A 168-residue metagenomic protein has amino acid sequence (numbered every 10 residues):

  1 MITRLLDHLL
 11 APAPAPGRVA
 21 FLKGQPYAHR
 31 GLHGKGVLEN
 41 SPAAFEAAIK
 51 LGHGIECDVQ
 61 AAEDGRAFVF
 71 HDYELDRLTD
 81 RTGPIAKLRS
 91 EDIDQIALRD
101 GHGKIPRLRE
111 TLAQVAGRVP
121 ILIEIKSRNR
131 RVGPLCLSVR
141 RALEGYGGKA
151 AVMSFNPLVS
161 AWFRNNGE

Functional and structural regions predicted by a protein language model:
M1-E168: Phosphate-group recognition and catalysis centered on beta-loop-alpha active-site segments
